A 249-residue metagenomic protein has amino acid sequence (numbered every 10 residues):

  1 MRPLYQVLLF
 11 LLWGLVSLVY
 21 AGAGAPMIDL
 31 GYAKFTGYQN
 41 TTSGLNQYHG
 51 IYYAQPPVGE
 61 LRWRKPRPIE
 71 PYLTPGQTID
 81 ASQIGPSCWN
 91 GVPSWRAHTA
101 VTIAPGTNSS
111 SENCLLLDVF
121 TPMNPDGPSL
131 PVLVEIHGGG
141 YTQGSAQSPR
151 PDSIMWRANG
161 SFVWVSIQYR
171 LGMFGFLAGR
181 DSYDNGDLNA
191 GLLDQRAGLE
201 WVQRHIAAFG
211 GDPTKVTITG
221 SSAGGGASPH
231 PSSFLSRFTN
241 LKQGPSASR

Functional and structural regions predicted by a protein language model:
M1-G24, G140: Fungal secretory targeting signals
L18-G186: Non-catalytic accessory segments of hydrolases
D118-T121, Q203, A207, S232: Generic structural signal for well-ordered alpha-helical scaffold segments
G127-S129, R180-A190, A197-T219, F238: Gly/Ser-rich "nucleophile elbow"/oxyanion-hole loop immediately N-terminal to the catalytic nucleophile in hydrolases
G127-V132, N159-V163, D212-V216, T239-A247: Loop/turn elements at helix/coil->beta-strand transitions in domains of secreted/extracellular proteins
Y169, S246-R249: Active-site nucleophile loop of the alpha/beta-hydrolase fold
G220, G224: Gly/Ala-rich beta-loop-alpha elbow adjacent to hydrolase catalytic centers
G225-F238: Short glycine-enriched nucleophile-adjacent loop and the immediately C-terminal alpha-helix near the catalytic center
